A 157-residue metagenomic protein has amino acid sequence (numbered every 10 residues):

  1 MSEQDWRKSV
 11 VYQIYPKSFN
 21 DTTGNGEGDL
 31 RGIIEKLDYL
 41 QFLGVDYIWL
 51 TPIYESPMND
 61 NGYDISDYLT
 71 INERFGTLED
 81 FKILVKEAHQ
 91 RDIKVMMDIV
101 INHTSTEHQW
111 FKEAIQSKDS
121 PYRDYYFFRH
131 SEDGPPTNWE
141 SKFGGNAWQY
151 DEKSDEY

Functional and structural regions predicted by a protein language model:
S2-Y157: Acidic/aromatic-lined carbohydrate-recognition and catalytic surfaces of CAZymes acting on diverse glycans
